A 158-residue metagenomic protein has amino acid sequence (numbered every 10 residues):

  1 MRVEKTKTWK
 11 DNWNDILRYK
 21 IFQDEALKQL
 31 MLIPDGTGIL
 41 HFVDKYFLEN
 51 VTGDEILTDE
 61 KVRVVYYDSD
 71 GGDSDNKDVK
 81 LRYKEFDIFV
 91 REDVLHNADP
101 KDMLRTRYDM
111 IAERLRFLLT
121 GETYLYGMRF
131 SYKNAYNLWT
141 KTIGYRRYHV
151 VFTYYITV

Functional and structural regions predicted by a protein language model:
M1-N76: Small/polar-rich, solvent-exposed N-terminal microdomains that initiate assembly or binding
M1-Q23, G71-L81, Y124-V158: Short, charged interaction patches at domain edges and termini
R2-K7, H96-T106: Short, flexible/disordered intra-domain loops and linkers
W13-N14, L27, S69-D70, F89-R91 (+2 more regions): A general secondary-structure boundary signal
V62-V65, K84, Y148-V150: A broad, low-specificity signal marking well-ordered, structured residues that form hydrophobic/aromatic
Y66-D73, K77-N97: Active-site-adjacent structural patch at catalytic or cofactor/ligand-binding sites
D102-L125: Short, hydrophobic/π-rich interface segment
